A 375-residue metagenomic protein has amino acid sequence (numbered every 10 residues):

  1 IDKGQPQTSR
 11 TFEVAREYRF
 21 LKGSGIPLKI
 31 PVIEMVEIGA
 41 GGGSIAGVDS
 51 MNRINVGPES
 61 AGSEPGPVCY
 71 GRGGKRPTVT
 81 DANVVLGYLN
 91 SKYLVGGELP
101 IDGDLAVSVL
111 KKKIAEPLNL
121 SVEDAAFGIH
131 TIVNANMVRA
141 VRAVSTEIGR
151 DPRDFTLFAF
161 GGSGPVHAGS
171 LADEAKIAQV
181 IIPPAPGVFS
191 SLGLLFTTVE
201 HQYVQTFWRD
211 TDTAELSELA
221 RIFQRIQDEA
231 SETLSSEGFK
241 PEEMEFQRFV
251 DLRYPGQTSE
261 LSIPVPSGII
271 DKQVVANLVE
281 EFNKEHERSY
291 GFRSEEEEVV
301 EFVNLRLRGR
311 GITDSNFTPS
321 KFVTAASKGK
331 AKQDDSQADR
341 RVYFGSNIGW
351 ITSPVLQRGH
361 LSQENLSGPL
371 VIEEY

Functional and structural regions predicted by a protein language model:
I1, A40-G43, D49-V56, A61-P65 (+3 more regions): C-terminal, non-catalytic interaction/recognition modules in large multi-subunit enzymes and RNPs
I1-G23: Basic, amphipathic juxtamembrane/active-site segments that coordinate anionic phosphate or diphosphate groups
Y18, G25-I30, S231-L234: Short Pro/Gly-enriched beta-strand edge/turn motifs at strand-loop
P31, R153: Short beta-strand or tight-loop elements that sit immediately N-terminal to catalytic metal-binding acidic residues
V32-I33, A168: Short beta-alpha junctions and helix-cap segments that line functional grooves
M35-E37: Short glycine-aspartate micro-motif
